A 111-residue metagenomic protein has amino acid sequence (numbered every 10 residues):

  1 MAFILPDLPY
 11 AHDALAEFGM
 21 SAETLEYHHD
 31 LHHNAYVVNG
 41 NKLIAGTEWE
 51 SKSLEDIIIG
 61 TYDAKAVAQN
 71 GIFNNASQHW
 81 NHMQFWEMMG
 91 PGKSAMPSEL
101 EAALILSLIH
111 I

Functional and structural regions predicted by a protein language model:
M1-H12: Acidic, low-complexity proline/glycine-rich segments
F18-H32, L54-W80: Alpha-helical scaffold segments that form or flank carboxylate-/histidine-based iron centers
V38, K42: Aromatic-residue-lined binding/catalytic grooves and analogous aromatic/hydrophobic interfacial grooves in multimeric
T47-E55: Surface-exposed patches in mature extracellular/periplasmic domains of secreted proteins
I72, P97-L100: Extracellular zinc-dependent metalloprotease catalytic-domain scaffold
N75, M88-K93: Membrane-interface helix-loop-helix modules in multi-pass inner-membrane proteins
I109-I111: Conserved small/polar residues in nucleotide/adenosyl-binding loops
